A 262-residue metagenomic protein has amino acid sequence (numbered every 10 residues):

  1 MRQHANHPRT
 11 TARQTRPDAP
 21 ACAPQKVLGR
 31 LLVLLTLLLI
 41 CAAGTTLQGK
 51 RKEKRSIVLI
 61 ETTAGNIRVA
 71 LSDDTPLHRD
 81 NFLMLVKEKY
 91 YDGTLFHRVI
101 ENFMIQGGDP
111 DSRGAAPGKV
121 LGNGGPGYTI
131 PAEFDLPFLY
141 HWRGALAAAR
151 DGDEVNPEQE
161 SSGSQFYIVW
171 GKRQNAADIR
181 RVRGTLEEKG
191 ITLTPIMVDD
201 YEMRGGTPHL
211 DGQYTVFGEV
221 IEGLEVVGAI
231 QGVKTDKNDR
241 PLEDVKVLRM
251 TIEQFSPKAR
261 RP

Functional and structural regions predicted by a protein language model:
M1-V27: N-terminal secretory signal peptides that target proteins for export/translocation
R2-H7, A42-P262: Cyclophilin-like peptidyl-prolyl cis-trans isomerases
T11-A12, R16, L37, T46-L47 (+1 more regions): N-terminal compositionally biased, intrinsically disordered segments and leader/signal-like regions
A19, L32-L34, T45-K50: Polybasic, low-complexity, intrinsically disordered segments
K26, R30-A42: Bacterial N-terminal signal peptides
